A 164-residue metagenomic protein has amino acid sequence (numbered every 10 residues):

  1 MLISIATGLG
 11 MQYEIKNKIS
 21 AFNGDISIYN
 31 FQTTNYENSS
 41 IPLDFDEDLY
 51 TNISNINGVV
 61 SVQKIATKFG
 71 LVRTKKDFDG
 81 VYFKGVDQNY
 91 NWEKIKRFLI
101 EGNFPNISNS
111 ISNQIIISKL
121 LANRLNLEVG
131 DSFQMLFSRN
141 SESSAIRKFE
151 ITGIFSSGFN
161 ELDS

Functional and structural regions predicted by a protein language model:
M1-I5: Hydrophobic membrane-insertion alpha-helices, especially the h-region of bacterial N-terminal signal peptides
A6-Y82, N106-S110: Hydrophobic, regular-secondary-structure patches
T34, Q88-Y90, S157: Active-site/binding-pocket entry motifs
E37, R73, K94, S144 (+1 more regions): Generic domain-boundary/flexible-linker signal
A66, V81-V86, N103-S164: Hydrophobic secondary-structure segments that place a key small or acidic residue at a functional site
Y90-F98: Cytochrome P450 core scaffold surrounding the K-helix E-X-X-R motif and the conserved "meander" helix-loop region
